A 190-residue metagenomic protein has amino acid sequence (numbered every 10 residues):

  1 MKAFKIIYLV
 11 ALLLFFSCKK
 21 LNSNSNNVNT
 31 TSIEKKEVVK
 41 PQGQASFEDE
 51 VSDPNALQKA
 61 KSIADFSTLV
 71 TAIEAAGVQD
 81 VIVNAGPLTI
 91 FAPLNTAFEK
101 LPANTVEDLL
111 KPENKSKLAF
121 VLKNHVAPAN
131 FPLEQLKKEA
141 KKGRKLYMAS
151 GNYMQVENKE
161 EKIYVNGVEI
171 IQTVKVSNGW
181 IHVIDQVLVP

Functional and structural regions predicted by a protein language model:
K2-Y8, C18-P190: Mature, structured domains of secreted/extracytosolic soluble proteins
